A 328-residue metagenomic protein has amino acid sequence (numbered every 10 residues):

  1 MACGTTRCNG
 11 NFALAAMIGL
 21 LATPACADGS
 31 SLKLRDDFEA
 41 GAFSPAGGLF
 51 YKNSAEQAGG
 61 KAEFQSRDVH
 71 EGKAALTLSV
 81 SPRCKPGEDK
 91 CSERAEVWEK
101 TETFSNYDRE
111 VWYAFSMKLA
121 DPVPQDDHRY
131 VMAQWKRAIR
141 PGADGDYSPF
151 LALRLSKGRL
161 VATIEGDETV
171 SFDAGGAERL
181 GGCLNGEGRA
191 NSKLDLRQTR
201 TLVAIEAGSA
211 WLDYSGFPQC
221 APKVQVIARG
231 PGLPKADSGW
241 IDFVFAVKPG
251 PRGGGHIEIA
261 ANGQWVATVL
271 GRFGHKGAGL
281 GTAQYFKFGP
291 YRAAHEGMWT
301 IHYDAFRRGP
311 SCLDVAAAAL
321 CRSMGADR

Functional and structural regions predicted by a protein language model:
M1-A13: Bacterial N-terminal signal peptides that target proteins for export
C3, C26-D28: Extracellular/periplasmic low-complexity linear segments
T6-R7, P24, L78: N-terminal compositionally biased, intrinsically disordered segments and leader/signal-like regions
A13-A22: Bacterial N-terminal signal peptides
D28-R328: Low-complexity, Ser/Thr/Pro/Gly-rich disordered linker/stalk regions
